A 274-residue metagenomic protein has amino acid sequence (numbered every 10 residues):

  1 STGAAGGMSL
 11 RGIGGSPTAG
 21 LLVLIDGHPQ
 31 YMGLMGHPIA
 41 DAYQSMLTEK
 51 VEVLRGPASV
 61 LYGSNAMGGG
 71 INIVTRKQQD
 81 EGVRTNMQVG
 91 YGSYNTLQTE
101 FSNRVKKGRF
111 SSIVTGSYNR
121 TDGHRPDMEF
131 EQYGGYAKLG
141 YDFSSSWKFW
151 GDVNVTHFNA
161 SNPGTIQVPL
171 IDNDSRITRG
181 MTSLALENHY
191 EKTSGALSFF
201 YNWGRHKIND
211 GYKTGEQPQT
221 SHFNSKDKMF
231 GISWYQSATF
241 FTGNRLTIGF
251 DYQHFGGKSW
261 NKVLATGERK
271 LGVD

Functional and structural regions predicted by a protein language model:
S1-H28, M32, E49: Extracytoplasmic beta-strand/coil segments of soluble accessory domains associated with Gram-negative outer-membrane
G12, F101-V105, A137-Y141, L184-N188 (+1 more regions): Residues on the lipid-exposed face of transmembrane beta-strands in outer-membrane beta-barrel proteins
A19, M32-L34, M46-E49, V60-G135 (+2 more regions): Outer-membrane beta-barrel translocator/receptor signature
H28-R55: Short acidic/polar hinge/loop motifs at secondary-structure boundaries that mediate gating or recognition
M87-Y91, V114-Y118, G151-H157, L197-W203 (+2 more regions): Transmembrane beta-barrel strands of outer-membrane/channel proteins
K107-F110, S144-S146, T156, Y190-T193 (+1 more regions): Outer-membrane beta-barrel channels and translocator barrels
T121-M128, Q132, S146-M229: Flexible loop and strand-edge segments within Gram-negative outer membrane beta-barrel domains
Q217-D274: Outer-membrane beta-barrel transmembrane domain signature of Gram-negative proteins, especially the mid-to-C-terminal
